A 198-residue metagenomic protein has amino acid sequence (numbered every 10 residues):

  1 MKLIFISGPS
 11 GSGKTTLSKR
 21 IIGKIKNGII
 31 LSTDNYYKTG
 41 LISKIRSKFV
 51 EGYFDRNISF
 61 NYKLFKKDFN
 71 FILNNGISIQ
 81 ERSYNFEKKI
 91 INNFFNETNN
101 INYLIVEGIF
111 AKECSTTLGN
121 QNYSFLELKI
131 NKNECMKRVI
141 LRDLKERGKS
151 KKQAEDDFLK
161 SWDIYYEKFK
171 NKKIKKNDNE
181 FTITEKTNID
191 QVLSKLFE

Functional and structural regions predicted by a protein language model:
I6: Hydrophobic anchor at the beta1->P-loop junction of P-loop NTPases
S10: The conserved Walker
K14: Conserved lysine of the Walker
N27-I42: Short beta-strand-centered segment that lines the nucleotide-binding/catalytic pocket of NTP-utilizing
I29, S43-K88: Conserved nucleotide-sensing/catalytic segment adjacent to the nucleotide-binding pocket in NTP-handling enzymes
N92-G148: ATP-dependent NMP and nucleoside kinases share a basic, alpha-helical "lid"
T98-I101, L141, D163-E198: NTP-dependent small-molecule kinase module
